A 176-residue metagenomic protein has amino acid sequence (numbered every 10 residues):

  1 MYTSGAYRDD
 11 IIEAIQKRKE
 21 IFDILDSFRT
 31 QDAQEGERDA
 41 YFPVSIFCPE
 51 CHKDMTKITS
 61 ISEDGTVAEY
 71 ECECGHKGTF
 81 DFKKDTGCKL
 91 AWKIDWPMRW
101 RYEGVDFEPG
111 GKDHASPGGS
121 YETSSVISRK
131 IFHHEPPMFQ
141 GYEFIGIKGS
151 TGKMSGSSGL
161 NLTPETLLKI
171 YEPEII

Functional and structural regions predicted by a protein language model:
M1-G5, F28-Q34: Short, glycine/charge-rich beta-strand/loop segments that flank catalytic centers and engage negatively charged groups
M1-I11, F42-S45: N-terminal, positively charged nucleic-acid-binding surface of large information/translation enzymes
A14: Surface-exposed binding/hinge segments that line and control ligand-binding clefts or catalytic entry sites
K17-E20, Q31-I176: Alpha-helical recognition segments enriched in aromatics with Gly/Pro capping that present substrate-recognition
D23-D26: Extended surface/linker regions that mediate inter-domain or inter-protein docking in multi-component redox
